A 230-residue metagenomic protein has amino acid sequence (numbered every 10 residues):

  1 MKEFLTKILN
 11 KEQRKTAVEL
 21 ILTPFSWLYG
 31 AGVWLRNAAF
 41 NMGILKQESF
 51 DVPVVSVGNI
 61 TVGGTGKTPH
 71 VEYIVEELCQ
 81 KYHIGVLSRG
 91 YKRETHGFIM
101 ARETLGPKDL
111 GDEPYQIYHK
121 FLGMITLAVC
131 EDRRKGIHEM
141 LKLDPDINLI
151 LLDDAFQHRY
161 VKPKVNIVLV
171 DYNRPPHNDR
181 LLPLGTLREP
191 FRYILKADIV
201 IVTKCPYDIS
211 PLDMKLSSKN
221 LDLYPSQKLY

Functional and structural regions predicted by a protein language model:
M1-D51: A transmembrane-helix-recognition feature enriched in membrane-embedded lipid enzymes and envelope glyco-/phospholipid
N10-Q13, V62, L122, V202: A broad detector of the eukaryotic-type serine/threonine protein kinase catalytic domain
S26-Y29, V33, V55, E72-E76 (+1 more regions): N-terminal, well-ordered alpha-helical segments
N37-E103, M214: Walker A (P-loop) phosphate-binding motif
V55, L223, Y230: A broad, low-specificity signal marking well-ordered, structured residues that form hydrophobic/aromatic
G90-D222, Q227: Phosphate/Mg2+-binding loops and adjacent switch elements in nucleotide/diphosphate-handling enzyme cores
